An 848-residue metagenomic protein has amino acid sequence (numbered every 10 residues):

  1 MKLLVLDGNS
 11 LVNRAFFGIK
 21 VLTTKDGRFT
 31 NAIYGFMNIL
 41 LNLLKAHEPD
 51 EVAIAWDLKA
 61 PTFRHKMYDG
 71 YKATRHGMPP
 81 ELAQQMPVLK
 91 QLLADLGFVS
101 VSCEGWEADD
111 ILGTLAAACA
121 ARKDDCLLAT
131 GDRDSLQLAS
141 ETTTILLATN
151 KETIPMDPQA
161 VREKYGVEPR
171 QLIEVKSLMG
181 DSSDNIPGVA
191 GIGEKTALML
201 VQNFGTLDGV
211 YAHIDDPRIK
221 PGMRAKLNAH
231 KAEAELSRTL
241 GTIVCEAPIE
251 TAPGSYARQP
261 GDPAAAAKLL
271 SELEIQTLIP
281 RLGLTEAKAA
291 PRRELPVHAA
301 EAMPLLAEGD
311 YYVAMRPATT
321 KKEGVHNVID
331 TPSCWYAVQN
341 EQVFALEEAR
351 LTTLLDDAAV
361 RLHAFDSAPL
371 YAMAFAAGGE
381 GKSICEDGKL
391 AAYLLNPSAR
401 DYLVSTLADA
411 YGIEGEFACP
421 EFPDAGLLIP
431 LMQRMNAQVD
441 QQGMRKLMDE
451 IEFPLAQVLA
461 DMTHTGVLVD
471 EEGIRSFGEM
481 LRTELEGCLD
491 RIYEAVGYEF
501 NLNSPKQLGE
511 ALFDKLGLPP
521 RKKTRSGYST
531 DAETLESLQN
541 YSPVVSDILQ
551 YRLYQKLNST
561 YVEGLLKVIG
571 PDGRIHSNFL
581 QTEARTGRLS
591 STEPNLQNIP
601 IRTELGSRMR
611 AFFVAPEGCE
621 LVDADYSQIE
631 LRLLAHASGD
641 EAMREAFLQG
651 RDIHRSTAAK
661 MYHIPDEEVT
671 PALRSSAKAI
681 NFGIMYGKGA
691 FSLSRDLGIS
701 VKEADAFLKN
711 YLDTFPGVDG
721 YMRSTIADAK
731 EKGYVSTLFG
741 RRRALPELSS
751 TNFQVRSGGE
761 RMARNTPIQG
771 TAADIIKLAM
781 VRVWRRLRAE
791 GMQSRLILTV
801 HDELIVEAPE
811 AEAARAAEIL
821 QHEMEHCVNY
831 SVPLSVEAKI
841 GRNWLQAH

Functional and structural regions predicted by a protein language model:
M1-A129, R133-P155, Q159, E233-L236 (+2 more regions): Noncatalytic, basic helical substrate-engagement surface that gates or grips nucleic-acid strands
L3-L4, G8, R14-E51, D69-G70 (+5 more regions): Conserved RNase H-like, two-metal-ion catalytic cores of nucleic-acid enzymes
P49-A53, F98, A121, S140-T144 (+7 more regions): Non-catalytic nucleic-acid-binding/docking modules located in mid-to-C-terminal regions of nucleic-acid enzymes
E152-K176, S183, V328-L459, T483 (+2 more regions): Active-site-proximal helix-loop-helix substrate-binding element of RNase H-like nuclease domains
H230-A349, R361, D424, I429-E604 (+7 more regions): Conserved "right-hand" nucleotidyltransferase catalytic core of DNA-directed polymerases
Y371, C385, K389-F417, L427 (+1 more regions): Function-dense linear segments that define catalytic or interfacial modules in macromolecule-processing proteins
H464, H576-S577, Q581-A584, A659-M792 (+2 more regions): Conserved catalytic core of nucleic-acid polymerases
T483-D490, E494-S546, D713-R761, N765-P767 (+1 more regions): C-terminal polymerase-core module
